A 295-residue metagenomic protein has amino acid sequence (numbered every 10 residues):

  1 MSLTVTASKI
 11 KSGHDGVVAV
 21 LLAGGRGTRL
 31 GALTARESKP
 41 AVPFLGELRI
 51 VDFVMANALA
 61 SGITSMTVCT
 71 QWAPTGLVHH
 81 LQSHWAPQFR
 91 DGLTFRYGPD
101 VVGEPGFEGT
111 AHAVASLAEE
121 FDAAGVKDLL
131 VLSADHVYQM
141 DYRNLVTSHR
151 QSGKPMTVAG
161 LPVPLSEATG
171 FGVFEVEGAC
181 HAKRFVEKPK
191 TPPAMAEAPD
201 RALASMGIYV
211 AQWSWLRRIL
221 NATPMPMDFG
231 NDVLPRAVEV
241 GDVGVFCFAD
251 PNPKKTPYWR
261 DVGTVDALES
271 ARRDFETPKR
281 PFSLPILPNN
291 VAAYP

Functional and structural regions predicted by a protein language model:
M1-V18, A86-Q88, T191, W213-P295: Left-handed beta-helix
S2-W85, D91, V102-G103, P295: N-terminal glycine-rich phosphate-binding loop and ensuing alpha1 helix
I50-V54, H112-S116, V233: Well-ordered alpha-helical segments embedded in enzymatic catalytic cores
L93-V114: Active-site-proximal specificity loops/subdomain of glycosyltransferases
G125, V137-S214, T223: Conserved core of the sugar-phosphate nucleotidyltransferase
L129: Short aromatic/hydrophobic "clamp" motif used to bind/position activated sugar donors
L132-A134: Active-site acidic Asp-centered loop
